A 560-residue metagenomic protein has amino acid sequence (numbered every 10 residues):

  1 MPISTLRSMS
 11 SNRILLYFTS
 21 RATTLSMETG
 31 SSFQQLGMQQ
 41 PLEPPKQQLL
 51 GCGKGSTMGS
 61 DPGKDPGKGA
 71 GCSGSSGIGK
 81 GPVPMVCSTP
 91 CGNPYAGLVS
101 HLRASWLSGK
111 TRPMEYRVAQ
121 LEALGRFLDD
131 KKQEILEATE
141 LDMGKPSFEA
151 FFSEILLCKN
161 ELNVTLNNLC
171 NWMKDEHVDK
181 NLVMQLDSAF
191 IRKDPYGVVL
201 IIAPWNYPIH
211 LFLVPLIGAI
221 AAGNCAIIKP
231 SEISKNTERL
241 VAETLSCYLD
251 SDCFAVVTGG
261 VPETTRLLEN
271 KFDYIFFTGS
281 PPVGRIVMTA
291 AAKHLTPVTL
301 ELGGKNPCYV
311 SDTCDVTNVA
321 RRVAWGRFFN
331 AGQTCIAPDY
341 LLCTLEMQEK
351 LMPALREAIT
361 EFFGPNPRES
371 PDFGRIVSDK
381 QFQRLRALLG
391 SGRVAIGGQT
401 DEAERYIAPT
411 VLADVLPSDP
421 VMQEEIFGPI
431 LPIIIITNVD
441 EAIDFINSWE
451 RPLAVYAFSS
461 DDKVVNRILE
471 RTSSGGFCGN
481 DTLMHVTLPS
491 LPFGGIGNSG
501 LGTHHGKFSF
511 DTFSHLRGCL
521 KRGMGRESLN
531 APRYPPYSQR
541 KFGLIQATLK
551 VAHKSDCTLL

Functional and structural regions predicted by a protein language model:
S4-R13, S20-R21, S26, S31: Low-acidity, Ser/Thr- and Arg-rich intrinsically disordered low-complexity segments
E28-G37, G59, K64, G71-F190: N-terminal Rossmann-like NAD(P)+-binding subdomain of aldehyde/semialdehyde dehydrogenases
T29, V86-C87, L249, P282-P417 (+4 more regions): ALDH superfamily catalytic-core signature
G30-S32, D61, G81, T89 (+3 more regions): Conserved C-terminal structural/oligomerization subdomain of aldehyde/semialdehyde dehydrogenase
Q35-L36, Q40-L49: Cationic, low-complexity basic patches in intrinsically disordered or flexible, solvent-exposed regions
R117, L162, G223, F254 (+8 more regions): Residue-level signal for inorganic ion chemistry
G125-L128, K132, M143, L166-M173 (+11 more regions): Structural signal for hydrophobic packing residues in well-ordered secondary-structure cores of soluble enzyme domains
K180-N318, E349, I436: Rossmann-like NAD(P) dinucleotide-binding subdomain of oxidoreductase/dehydrogenase enzymes
